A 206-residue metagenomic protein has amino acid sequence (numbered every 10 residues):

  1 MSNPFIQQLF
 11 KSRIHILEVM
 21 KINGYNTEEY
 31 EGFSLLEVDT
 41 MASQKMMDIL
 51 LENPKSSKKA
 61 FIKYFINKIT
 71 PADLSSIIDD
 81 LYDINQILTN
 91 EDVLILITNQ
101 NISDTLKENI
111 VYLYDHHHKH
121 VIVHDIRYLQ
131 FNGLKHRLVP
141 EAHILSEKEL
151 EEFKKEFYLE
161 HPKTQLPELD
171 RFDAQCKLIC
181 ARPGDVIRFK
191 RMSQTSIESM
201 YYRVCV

Functional and structural regions predicted by a protein language model:
M1-D92, D104-H116, R127-N132, V206: Helix-rich terminal scaffold detector
N109-F153: Extended boundary segments
F153-L169: Short, basic/aromatic beta-hairpin or loop at an interaction surface
P167-K177: Short alpha-helix capping/helix-loop boundary micro-motifs
I197-V206: Short, compositionally biased
